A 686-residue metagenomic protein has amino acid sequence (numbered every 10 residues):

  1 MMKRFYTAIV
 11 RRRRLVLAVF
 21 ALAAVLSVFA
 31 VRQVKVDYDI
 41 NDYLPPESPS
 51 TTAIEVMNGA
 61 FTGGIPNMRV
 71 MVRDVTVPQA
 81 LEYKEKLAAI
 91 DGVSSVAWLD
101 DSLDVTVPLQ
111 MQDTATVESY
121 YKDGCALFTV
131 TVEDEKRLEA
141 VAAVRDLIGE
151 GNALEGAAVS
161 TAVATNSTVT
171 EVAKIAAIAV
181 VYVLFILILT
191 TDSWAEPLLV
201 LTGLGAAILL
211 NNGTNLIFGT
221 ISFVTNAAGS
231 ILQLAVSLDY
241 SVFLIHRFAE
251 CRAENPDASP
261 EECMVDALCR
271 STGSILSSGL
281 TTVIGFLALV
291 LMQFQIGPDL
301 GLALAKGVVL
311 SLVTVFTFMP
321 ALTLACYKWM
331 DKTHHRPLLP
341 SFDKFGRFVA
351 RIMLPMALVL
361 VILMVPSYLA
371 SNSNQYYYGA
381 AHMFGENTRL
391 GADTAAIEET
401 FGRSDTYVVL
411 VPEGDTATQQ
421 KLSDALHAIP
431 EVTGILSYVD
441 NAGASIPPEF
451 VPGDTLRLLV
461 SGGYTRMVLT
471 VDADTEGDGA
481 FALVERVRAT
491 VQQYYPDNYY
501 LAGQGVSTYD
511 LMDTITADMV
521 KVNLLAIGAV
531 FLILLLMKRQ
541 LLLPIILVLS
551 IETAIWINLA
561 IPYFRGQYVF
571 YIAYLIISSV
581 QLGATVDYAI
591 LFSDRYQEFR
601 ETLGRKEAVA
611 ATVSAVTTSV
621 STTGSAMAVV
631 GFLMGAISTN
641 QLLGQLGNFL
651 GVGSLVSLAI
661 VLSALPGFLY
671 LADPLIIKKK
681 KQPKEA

Functional and structural regions predicted by a protein language model:
M1-V36, E135-Y376, Y494-A686: Membrane-embedded transmembrane helical bundles of large multi-pass transporters/channels
V36-Y38, D104-V105: Surface-exposed, low-hydrophobicity interaction/linker segments
D37-D42, Y377-G379: Ser/Thr/Pro/Gly-rich low-complexity linker/stalk segments immediately outside membranes or between
Y43, E47, T170-E171, L238 (+3 more regions): Flexible, glycine- and charge-enriched loops at secondary-structure boundaries
P46-M68, V72-A158, Q375, A381-L543 (+1 more regions): Structured non-transmembrane domains adjacent to transmembrane bundles in polytopic membrane proteins
